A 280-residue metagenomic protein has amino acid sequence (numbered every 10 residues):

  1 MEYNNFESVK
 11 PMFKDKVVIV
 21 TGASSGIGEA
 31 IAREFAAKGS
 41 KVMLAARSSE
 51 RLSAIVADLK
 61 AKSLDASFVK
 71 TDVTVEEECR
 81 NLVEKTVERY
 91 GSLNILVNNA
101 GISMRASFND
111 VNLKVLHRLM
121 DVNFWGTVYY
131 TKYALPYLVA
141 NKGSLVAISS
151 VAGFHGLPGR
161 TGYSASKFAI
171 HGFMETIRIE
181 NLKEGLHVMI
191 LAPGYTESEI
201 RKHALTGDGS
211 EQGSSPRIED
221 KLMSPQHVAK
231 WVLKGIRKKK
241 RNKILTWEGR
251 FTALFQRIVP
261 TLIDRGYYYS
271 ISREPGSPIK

Functional and structural regions predicted by a protein language model:
V17, S24-S25: Conserved glycine-rich cofactor-binding loop
K38-I55: Conserved glycine-rich Rossmann-like NAD(P)H-binding loop of the short-chain dehydrogenase/reductase
S49-E50, K70-N81, L113: The beta1-alpha1 cofactor-binding region of Rossmann-like NAD(H)/NADP(H)-dependent oxidoreductases
S107-F108, N112-H117: Substrate-binding pocket helix/loop in short-chain dehydrogenase/reductase
T131, S166: Active-site helix of classical SDR
S150: Residue(s) in the substrate-gating loop at a strand-loop-helix junction that position the organic substrate next
K183-W247: SDR active-site lid
